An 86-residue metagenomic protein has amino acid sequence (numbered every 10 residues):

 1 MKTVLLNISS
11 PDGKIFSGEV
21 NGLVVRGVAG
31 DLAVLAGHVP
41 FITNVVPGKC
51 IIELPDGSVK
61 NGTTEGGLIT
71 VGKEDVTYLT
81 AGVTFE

Functional and structural regions predicted by a protein language model:
M1-T3: Intrinsically disordered, compositionally biased charged tails
L5-E86: Compact, glycine-rich, soluble single-domain proteins
